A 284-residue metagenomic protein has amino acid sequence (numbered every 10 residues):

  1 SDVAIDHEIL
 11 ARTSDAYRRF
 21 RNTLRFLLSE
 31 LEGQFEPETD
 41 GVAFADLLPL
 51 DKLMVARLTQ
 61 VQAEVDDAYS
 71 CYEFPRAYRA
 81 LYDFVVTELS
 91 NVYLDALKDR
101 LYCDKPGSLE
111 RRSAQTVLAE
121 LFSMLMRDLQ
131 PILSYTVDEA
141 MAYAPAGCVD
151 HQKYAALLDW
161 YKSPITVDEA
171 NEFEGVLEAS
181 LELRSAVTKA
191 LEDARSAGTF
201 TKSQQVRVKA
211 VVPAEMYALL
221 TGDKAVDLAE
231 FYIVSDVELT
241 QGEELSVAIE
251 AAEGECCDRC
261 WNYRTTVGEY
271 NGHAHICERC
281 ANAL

Functional and structural regions predicted by a protein language model:
S1-D15, S70-C71, P75-R76, V167-E178: Conserved phosphate-binding loops in nucleotide/dinucleotide-binding enzymes
V3-L28, R79-D83, S113-D138: Structured ligand/cofactor/substrate-binding pocket environments in proteins
D15-L28, P49-V61, R79-L101: Core structural elements
G33-A63, L94-A190, A197, T201-A214 (+1 more regions): Acidic, turn-prone loop/beta-hairpin segments
Q205-E255: A broadly conserved sequence feature marking short terminus-proximal activation segments in nucleic acid-centric
C257-C260, C277-C280: Short cysteine-rich clusters marking metal-coordination/redox-active sites
Y263-T266, A283: Cys/His-rich metal-chelating microdomains
T266-H275: Short linker/helix segments within small regulatory modules
